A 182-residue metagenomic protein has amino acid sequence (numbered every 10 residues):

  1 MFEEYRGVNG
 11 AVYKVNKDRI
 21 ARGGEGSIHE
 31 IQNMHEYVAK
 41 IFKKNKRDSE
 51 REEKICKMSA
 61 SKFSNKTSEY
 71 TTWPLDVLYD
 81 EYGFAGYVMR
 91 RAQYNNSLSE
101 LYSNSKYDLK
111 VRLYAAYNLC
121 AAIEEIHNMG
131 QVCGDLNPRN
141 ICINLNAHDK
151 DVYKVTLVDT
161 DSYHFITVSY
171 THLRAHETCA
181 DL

Functional and structural regions predicted by a protein language model:
F2-M34: ATP-binding glycine-rich phosphate-binding loop
G24-N65: ATP-binding glycine-rich loop module of kinase domains
T72-V111: Conserved structural core of kinase catalytic domains
L119-I126: Conserved hydrophobic alpha-helix
H127-N144: Catalytic-loop of the protein kinase fold
C142-R174: Activation segment/activation loop of eukaryotic-type protein kinase catalytic domains
H172-L182: Single conserved hydrophobic/aromatic residue that forms the stacking wall/gate of nucleotide- or nucleobase-binding
